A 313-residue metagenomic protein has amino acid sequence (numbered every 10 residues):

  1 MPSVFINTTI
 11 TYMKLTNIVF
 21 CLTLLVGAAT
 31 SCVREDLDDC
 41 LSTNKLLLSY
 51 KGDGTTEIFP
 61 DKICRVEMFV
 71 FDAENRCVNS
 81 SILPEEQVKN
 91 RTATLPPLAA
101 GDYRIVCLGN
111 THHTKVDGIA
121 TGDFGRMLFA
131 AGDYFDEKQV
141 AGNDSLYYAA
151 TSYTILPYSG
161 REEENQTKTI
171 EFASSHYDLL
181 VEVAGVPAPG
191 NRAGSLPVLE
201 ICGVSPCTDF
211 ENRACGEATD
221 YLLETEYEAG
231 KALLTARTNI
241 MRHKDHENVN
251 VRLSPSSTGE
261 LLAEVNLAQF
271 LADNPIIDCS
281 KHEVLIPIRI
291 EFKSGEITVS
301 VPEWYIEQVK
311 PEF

Functional and structural regions predicted by a protein language model:
M1-Y12: Short, Lys/Arg-enriched N-terminal segments with co-localized hydrophobic residues within the first ~10-30 amino acids
L15-N17, L22-T56, E307-F313: Bacterial Sec-dependent N-terminal signal peptides
V33-Q87: N-terminal ordered "arm"
C40-S42, P60, P97-G101, E162-E164 (+3 more regions): Solvent-exposed loop and beta-edge segments used for protein-protein assembly and interaction
V66-A120, R192-D273, F313: Tryptophan-paired
C77-S174: Short, low-hydrophobicity acidic/polar segments
F129-S174, A263-F313: Extracellular beta-sheet/turn segments enriched in Thr/Pro/Gly and aliphatic residues
Q139-K231: A sequence/structural signal for flexible, mid-protein segments enriched in small/helix-disrupting residues
